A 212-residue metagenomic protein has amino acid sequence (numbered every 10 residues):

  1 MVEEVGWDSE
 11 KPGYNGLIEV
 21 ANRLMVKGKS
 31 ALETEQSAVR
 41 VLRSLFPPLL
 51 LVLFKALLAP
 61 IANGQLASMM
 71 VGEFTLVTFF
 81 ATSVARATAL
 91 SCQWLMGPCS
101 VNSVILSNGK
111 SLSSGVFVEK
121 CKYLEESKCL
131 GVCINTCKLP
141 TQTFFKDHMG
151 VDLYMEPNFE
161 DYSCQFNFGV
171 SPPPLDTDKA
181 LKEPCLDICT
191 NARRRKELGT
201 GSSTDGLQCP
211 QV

Functional and structural regions predicted by a protein language model:
M1-N135, P173-V212: N-terminal accessory segment detector
S91, V116-V118, T141, M155 (+1 more regions): Generic structural hydrophobic/aromatic packing signal, biased to beta-strands
L112-S114, M149, Y162-C164: Core residues of folded domains in eukaryotic genome-function proteins
C121, E156, G169-S171: Structured beta-strand/turn binding interfaces of compact recognition modules in eukaryotic regulators
E126, C133-E156: Conserved short secondary-structure elements within globular domains
Y154-P157, T177-K179: Intrinsically disordered, low-complexity regions enriched in proline, serine, glycine and charged residues
N158-F168: Beta-rich nucleic-acid/ligand-interaction surfaces
